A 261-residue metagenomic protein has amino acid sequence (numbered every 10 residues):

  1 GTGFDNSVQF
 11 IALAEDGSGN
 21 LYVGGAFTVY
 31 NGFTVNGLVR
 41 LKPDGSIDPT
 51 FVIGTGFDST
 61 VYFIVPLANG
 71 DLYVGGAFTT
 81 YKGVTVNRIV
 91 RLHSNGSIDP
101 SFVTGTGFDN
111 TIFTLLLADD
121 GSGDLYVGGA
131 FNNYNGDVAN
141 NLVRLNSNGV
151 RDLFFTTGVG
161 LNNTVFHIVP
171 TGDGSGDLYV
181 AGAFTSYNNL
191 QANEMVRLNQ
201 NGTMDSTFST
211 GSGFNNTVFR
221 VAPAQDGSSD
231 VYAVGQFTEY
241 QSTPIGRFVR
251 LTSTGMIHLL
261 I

Functional and structural regions predicted by a protein language model:
G1-I261: Extracytoplasmic mature domains of secreted or surface-exposed proteins
